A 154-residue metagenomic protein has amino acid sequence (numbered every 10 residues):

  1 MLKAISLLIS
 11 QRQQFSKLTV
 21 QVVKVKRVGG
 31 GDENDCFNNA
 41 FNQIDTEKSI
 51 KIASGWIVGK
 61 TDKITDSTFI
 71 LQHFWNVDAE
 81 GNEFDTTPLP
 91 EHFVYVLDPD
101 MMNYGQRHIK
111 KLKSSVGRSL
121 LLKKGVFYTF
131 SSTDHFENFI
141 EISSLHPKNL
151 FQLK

Functional and structural regions predicted by a protein language model:
M1-K154: A structural boundary/capping signal
